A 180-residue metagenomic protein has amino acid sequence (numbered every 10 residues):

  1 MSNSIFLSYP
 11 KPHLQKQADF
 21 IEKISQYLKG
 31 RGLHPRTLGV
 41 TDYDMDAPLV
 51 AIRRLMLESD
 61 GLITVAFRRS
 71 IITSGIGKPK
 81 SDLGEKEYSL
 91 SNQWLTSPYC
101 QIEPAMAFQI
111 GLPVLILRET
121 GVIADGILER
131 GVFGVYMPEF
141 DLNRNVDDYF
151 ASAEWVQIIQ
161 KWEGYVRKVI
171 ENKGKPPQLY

Functional and structural regions predicted by a protein language model:
M1-T64, Y180: Conserved N-terminal substructure of TIR/SEFIR domains
Q15, I71-T73, I123-I127: Short catalytic/ligand-binding loop motif for oxyanion handling, primarily in non-cytosolic enzymes, centered on
G39-T41, L117-V122: Acidic carboxylate-rich catalytic motifs and surrounding loops in phosphoryl-/glycosyl-chemistry enzymes
T41-F108: TIR-domain catalytic/interaction hotspot
P48-A51, E119-R130: Glycine-rich, charge-decorated loop segments at or immediately adjacent to ligand/cofactor-binding or catalytic sites
I63-V65, V114-R118: Short hydrophobic alpha-helical runs that function as membrane-insertion/retention elements
G111: A short alpha->beta transition loop at the rim of the catalytic pocket in nucleotide-sugar-dependent
A124-Y180: C-terminal interaction surface of TIR/SEFIR-family domains
